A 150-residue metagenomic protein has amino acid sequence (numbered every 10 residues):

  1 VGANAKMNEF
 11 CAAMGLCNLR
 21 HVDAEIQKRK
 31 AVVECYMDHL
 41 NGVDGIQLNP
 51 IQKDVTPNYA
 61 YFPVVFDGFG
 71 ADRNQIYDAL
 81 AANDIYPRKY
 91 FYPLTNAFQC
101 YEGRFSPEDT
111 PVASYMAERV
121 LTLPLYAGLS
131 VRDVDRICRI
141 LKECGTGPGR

Functional and structural regions predicted by a protein language model:
V1-R150: PLP-dependent aminotransferase class I/II
